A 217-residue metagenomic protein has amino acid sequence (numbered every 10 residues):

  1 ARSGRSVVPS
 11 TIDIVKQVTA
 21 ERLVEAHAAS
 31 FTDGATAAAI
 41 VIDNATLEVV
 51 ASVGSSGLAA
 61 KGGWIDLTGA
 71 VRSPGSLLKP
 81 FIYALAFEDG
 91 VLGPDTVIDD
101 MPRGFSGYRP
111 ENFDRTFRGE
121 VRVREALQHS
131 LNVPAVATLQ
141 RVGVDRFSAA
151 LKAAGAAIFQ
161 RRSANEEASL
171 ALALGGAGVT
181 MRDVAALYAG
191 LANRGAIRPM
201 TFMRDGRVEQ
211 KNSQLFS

Functional and structural regions predicted by a protein language model:
A1-I14, V18, E111-F113, L151-N165 (+3 more regions): Non-catalytic, structured segments within soluble enzyme domains
R2-S6, G62-T68, G119-V121, Q128-A135 (+2 more regions): Flexible glycine/proline-enriched surface loops and loop-helix/loop-strand junctions
V7, V15, T19, E48 (+7 more regions): Extracytoplasmic/secreted proteins, especially bacterial periplasmic and envelope-associated proteins
S10-S30, A39-D43, S52, L58-L67 (+3 more regions): A penicillin-recognizing enzyme superfamily signal
A20, L47, L67-I98, A126 (+1 more regions): Active-site SXXK
T36-A39, T46-V50, R122-R124, S148 (+1 more regions): Short glycine-rich loop/turn motifs
A59, P94-D95, V123-R124, S130 (+2 more regions): Primarily short, surface-exposed interaction patches in extracytoplasmic proteins
L92-F147, N193, G206-S217: Conserved catalytic neighborhood of penicillin-recognizing serine enzymes
